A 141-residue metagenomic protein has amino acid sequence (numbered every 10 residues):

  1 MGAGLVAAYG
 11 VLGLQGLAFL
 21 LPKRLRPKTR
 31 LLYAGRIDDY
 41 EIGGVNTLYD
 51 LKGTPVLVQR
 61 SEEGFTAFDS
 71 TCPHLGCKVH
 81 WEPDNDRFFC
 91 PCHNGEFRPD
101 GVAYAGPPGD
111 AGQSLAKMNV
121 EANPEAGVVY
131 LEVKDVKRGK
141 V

Functional and structural regions predicted by a protein language model:
G2-N85, S114-V141: N-terminal pre-ligand scaffold of iron-sulfur
T71, K78-C92, E96-R98, Y104: Membrane-embedded segments
C90-A103, G109-P124: Short microdomains enriched in Cys/His and/or Lys/Arg
